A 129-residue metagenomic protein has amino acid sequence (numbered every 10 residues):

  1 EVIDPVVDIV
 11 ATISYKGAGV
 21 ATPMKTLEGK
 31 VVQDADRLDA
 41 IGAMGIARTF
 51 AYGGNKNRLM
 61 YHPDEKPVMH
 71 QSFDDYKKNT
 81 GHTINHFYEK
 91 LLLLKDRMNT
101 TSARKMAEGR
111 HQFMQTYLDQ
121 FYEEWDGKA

Functional and structural regions predicted by a protein language model:
E1-V10: Acidic/histidine metal-binding catalytic segments
V10-Y15, K66: PP2C/PPM family metal-dependent serine/threonine protein phosphatase catalytic domain, recognizing the conserved
A18-A129: Divalent metal-dependent phosphate-bond-processing catalytic cores, especially two-metal-ion Mg2+/Mn2+ enzymes that act
